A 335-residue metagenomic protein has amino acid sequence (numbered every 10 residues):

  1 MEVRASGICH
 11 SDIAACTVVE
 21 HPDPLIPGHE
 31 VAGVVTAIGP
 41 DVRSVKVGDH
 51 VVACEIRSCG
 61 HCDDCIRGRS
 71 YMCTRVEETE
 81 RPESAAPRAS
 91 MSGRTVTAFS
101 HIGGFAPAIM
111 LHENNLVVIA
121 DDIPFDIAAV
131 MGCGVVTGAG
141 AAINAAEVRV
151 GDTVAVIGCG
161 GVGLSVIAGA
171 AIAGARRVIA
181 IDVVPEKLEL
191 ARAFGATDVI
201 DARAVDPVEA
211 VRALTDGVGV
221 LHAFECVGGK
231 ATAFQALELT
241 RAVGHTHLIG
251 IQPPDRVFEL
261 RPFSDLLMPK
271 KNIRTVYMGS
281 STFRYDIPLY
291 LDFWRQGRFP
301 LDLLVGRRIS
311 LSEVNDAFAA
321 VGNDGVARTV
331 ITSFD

Functional and structural regions predicted by a protein language model:
M1-S6, V18-I66, Y71, V118-D122: Glycine-rich beta-strand-centered segment in the early N-terminal region that forms part of a ligand/cofactor-binding
C9, C54-N114: Cysteine-cluster motifs in flexible loop/terminal segments that predominantly coordinate metals
H10-A15: Cytochrome P450 core scaffold surrounding the K-helix E-X-X-R motif and the conserved "meander" helix-loop region
G48, G151, A196, G219-V220 (+2 more regions): Local beta-strand N-terminus motif with an aromatic residue
P107, N114-L116, A120-V205, E209: Mid-domain Rossmann-like dinucleotide-binding core that forms the NAD(H)/NADP(H) cofactor-binding site
A146-V150, V183-P185, E189-N272, D335: Glycine-rich cofactor phosphate-binding loops and adjacent beta1-alpha1 units of small-molecule cofactor enzyme domains
F234-E238, A242, S280-D335: C-terminal hydrophobic helical "lid"/dimerization subdomain of Rossmann-like NAD(P)H-dependent oxidoreductases
